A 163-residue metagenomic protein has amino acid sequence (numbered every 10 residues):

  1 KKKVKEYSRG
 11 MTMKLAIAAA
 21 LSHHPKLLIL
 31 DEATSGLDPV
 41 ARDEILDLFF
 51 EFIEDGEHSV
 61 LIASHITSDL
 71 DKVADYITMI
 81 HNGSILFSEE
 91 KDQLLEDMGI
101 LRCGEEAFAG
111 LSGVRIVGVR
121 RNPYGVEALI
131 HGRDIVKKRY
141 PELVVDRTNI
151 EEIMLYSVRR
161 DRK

Functional and structural regions predicted by a protein language model:
K1-S68, K72-H81: ABC transporter nucleotide-binding domains
S8, L15-I17, M98, N149 (+1 more regions): Solvent-exposed, flexible loop/coil residues
A20, L30-D31, H58, E96 (+3 more regions): A generic "cationic amphipathic patch" detector
A20, L48, S88, G110-L111 (+3 more regions): Residues that scaffold the ATP/ADP-binding catalytic core of kinase and kinase-like folds
I29, A107-L111, D134-K138: Short, surface-exposed beta-strand/loop "edge" segments at domain boundaries and coil↔beta transitions
L46-I130: ABC transporter nucleotide-binding domain
G118-K163: C-terminal coupling/interaction segments
